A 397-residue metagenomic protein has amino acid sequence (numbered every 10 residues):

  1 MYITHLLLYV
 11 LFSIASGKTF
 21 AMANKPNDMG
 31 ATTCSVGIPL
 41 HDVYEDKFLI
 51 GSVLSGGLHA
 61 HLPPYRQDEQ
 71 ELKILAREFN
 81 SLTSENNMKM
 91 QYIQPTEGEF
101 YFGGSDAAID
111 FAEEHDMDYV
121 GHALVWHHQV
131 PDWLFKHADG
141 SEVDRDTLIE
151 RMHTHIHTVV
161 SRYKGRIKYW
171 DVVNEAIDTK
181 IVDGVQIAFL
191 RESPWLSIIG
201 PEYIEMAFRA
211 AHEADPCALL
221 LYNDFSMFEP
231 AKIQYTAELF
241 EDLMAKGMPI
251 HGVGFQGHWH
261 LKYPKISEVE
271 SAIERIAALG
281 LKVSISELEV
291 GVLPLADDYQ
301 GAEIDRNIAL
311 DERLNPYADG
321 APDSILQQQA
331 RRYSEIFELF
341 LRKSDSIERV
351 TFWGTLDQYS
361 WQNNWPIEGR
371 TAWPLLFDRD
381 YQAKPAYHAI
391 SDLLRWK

Functional and structural regions predicted by a protein language model:
H5-A15: Bacterial N-terminal signal peptides
D28-S81, E85: Boundary/entry segment of secreted carbohydrate-active catalytic domains
T32, L54-D68, M90-G103, I177-T179 (+4 more regions): Acidic-and-aromatic substrate-binding clefts and catalytic sites of carbohydrate-active enzymes
L40, R162, D171, E175-P201 (+5 more regions): Aromatic-rich peripheral "rim/lid" segments of glycoside hydrolase catalytic domains that contact and position glycan
H41-E45, D68-N80, D106-D118, V160-K164 (+4 more regions): Acidic (Asp/Glu)-rich catalytic clusters
L49-G56, Y169-V172, E205-K232, S284-E287 (+1 more regions): Aromatic-lined carbohydrate-recognition surfaces of secreted/lumenal glycan-active proteins
A60-A76, I149-V159, A231-L243, V269 (+1 more regions): Short, acidic/polar
R77-P95, G104-L221, F225-M227, P294-L295: Substrate-binding cleft and catalytic face of glycoside hydrolase catalytic domains, especially the flexible beta-alpha
